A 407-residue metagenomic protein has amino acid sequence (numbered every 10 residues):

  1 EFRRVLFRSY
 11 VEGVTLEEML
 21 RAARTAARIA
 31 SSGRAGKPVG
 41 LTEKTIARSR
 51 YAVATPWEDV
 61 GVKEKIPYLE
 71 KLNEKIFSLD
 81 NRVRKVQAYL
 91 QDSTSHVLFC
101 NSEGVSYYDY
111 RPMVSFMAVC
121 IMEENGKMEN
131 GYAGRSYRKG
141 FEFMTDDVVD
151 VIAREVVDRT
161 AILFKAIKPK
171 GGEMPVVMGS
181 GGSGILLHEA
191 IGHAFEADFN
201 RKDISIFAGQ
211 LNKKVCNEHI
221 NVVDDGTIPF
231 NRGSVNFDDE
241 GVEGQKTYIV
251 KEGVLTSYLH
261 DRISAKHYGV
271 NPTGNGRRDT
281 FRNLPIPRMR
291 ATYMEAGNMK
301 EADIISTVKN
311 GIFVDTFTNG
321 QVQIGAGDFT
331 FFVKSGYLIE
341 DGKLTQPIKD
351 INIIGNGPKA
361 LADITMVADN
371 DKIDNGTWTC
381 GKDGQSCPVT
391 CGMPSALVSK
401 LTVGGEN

Functional and structural regions predicted by a protein language model:
E1-R3, F7-N407: N-terminal small-residue-enriched
